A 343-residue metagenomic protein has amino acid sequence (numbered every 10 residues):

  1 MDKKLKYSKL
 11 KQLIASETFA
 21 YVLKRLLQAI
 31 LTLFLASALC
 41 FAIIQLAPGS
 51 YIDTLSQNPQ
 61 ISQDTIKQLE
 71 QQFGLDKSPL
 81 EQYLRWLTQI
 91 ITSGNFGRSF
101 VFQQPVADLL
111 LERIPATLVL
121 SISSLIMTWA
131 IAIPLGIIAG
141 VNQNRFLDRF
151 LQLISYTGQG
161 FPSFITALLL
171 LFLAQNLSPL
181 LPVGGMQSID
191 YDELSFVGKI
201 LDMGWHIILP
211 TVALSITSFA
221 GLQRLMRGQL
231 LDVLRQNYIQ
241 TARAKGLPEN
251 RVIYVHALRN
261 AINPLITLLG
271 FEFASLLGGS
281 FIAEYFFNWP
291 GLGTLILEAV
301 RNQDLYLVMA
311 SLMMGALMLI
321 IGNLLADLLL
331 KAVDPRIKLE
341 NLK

Functional and structural regions predicted by a protein language model:
M1-I14, N341-K343: ABC-family P-loop ATPase nucleotide-binding domain
Y7-L46: Charged, compositionally biased N-terminal leader segments and the immediate start of the first structured element
Y7-T18, D76-I133: An internal, D/E-rich "acidic patch" concept
T18, L26, T65, L69 (+11 more regions): Hydrophobic alpha-helical segments of integral membrane proteins, encompassing both true transmembrane helices
F19-A20, L33, I114-L147, S163 (+1 more regions): Alpha-helical transmembrane segments of integral membrane proteins, especially multi-pass inner/plasma-membrane
L33-L84, S178-K199: Hydrophobic alpha-helical transmembrane segments of membrane transport/permease proteins and related membrane-embedded
L39-L46, T88-I90, I154-G185, A213-F219: Membrane-water interface segments at the C-terminal ends of transmembrane alpha-helices in multi-pass inner-membrane
P59-Q60, Y156, F172-L173, H256 (+2 more regions): Residue-level recognition of pore/gate-forming positions within transmembrane alpha-helices of multi-pass
